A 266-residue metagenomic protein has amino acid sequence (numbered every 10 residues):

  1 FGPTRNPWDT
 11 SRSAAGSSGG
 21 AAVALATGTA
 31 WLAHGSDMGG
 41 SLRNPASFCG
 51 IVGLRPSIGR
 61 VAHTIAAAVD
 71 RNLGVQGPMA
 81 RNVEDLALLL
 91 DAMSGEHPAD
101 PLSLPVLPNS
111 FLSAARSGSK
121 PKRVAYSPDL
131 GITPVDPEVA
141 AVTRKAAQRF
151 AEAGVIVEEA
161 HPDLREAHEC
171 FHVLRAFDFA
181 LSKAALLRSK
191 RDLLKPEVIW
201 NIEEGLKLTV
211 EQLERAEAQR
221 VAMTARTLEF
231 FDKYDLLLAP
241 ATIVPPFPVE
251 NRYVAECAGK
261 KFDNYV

Functional and structural regions predicted by a protein language model:
F1-E96: Short glycine/serine-rich loop segments
T4, L102-V106, R215, F247-V266: Short, surface-exposed loop/helix-turn segments at secondary-structure junctions that function as lids/hinges flanking
W31-L32, D235-L237: Short, Asp-centered acidic motifs that coordinate Mg2+ and/or phosphate in catalytic or ligand-binding sites
L42-R43, P134, P246-P248: Glycine/Thr-rich phosphate-binding loops of Rossmann-like dinucleotide-binding domains
V52-A141, K145-A146, L164: A short helix-breaking turn/cap at a secondary-structure junction
S110, A114, V135-A160, K183-S189 (+2 more regions): Acyltransferase
S113-S127, L174-L228, P240-P245, V249-R252: Short helix-loop capping/hinge segments that flank enzyme active sites or metal/cofactor-binding pockets
D129, P162, Y234, P240-I243: Short, well-ordered beta-to-alpha junction loops that form the rim of enzyme active sites and present histidine/acidic
